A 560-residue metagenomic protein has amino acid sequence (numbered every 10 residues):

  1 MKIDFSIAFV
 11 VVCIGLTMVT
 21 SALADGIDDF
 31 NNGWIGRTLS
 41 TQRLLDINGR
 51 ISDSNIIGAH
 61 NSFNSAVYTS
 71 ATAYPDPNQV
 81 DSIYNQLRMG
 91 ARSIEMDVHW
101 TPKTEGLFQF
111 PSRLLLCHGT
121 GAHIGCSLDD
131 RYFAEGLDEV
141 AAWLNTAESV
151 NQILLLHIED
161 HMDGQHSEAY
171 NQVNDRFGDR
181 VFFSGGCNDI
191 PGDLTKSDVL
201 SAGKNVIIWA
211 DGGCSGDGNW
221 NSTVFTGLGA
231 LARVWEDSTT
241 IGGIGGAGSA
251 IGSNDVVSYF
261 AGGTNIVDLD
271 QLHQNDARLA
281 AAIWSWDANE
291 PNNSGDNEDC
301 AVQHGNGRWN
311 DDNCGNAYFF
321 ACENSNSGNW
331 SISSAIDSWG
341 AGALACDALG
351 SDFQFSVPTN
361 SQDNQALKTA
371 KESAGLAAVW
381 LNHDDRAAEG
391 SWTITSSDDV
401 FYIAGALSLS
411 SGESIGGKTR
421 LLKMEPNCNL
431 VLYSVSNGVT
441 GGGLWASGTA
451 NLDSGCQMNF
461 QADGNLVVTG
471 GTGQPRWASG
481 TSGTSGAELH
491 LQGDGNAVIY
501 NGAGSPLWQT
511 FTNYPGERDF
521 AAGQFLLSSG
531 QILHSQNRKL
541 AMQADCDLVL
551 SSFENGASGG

Functional and structural regions predicted by a protein language model:
M1-A8: Bacterial N-terminal signal peptides that target proteins for export
A8-M18: Bacterial N-terminal signal peptides
T20-L23: Sec/Tat signal peptide C-region and signal peptidase I cleavage site
D25-S93, W100-L155, H161-M162, E168 (+9 more regions): Long, acidic (Asp/Glu-rich), low-complexity accessory segments flanking structured domains
H60, V98-W100, D160-M162, G212 (+6 more regions): A mature extracytoplasmic/lumenal domain signature
D175-I190: Acidic, His- and aromatic-enriched active-site or binding-groove loops in soluble protein domains that engage sugars
C214-Y402: Extracellular, disulfide-bonded carbohydrate-recognition/adhesion ectodomains, dominated by C-type lectin-like domains
D398-G560: Beta-rich ligand-binding surfaces for carbohydrates and other polyanions
